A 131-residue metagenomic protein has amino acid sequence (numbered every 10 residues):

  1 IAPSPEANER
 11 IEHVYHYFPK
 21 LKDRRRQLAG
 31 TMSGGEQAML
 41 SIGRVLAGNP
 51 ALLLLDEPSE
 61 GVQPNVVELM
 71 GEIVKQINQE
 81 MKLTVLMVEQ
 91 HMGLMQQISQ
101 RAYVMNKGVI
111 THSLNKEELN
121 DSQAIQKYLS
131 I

Functional and structural regions predicted by a protein language model:
I1-E9, Y17-K22, R26, T111-L114 (+1 more regions): ABC-type ATPase nucleotide-binding domains, specifically the catalytic core motifs of the NBD
V45-L46: ABC ATPase C-loop
N49: Conserved catalytic motifs of ABC-family nucleotide-binding domains
L53-E57: Catalytic Walker B motif of ABC-type/P-loop ATPase nucleotide-binding domains
E68-E80: Helical segment within the ABC ATPase nucleotide-binding domain
E89-Q90: H-loop/switch region of ABC-family ATPase nucleotide-binding domains
M95-Q97: A short, surface-exposed alpha-helical micro-motif characterized by mixed small hydrophobic and charged/polar residues
